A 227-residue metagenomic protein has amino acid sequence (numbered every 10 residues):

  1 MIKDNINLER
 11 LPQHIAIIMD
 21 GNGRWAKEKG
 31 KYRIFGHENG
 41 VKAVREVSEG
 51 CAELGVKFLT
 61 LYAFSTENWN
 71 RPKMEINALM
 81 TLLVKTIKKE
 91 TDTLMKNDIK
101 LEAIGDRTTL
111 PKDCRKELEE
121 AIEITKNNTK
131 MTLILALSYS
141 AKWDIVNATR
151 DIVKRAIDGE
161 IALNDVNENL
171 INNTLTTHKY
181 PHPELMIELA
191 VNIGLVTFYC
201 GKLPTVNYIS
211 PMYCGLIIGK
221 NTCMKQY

Functional and structural regions predicted by a protein language model:
M1-Y227: Flexible, compositionally biased loop and terminal segments
